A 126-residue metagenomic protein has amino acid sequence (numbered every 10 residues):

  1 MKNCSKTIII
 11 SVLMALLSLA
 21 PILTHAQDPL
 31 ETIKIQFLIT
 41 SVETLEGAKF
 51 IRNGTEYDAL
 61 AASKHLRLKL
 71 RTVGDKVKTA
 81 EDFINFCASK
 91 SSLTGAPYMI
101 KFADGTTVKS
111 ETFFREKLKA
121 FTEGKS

Functional and structural regions predicted by a protein language model:
M1-V12: Bacterial N-terminal signal peptides that target proteins for export
I10-A20: Bacterial N-terminal signal peptides
A26-L66: N-terminal secretory signal peptides
K49, N53-S126: Compact alpha-helical subdomains of small soluble proteins
